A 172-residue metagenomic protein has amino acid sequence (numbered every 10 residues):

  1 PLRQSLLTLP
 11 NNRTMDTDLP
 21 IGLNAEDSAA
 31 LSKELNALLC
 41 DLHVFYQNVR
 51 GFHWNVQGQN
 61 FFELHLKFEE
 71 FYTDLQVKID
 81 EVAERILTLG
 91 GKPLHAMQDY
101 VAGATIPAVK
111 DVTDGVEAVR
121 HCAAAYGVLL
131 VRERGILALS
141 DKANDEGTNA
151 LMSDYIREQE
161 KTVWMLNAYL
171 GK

Functional and structural regions predicted by a protein language model:
P1-T14: N-terminal amphipathic/basic-hydrophobic helices that include classical n-h-c signal peptides and signal-anchor
D16-L38, G115-V119: Disorder-to-helix initiation segments
L23-A30, F45-E70, R132, I136-G147: Helix-loop segments that flank and shape redox-cofactor active sites
K33-N36, C40, L66-E69, T73 (+3 more regions): A generic "alpha-helical surface" signal
L39, Y46, H53, Y72 (+6 more regions): A structural signal for well-ordered alpha-helices, especially hydrophobic packing surfaces of coiled-coils
N60-D99: Conserved alpha-helical segments that form or flank metal/cofactor-binding pockets of metalloenzymes
F62, E69-D80, A138-I156, E160-M165: Charged, amphipathic alpha-helical segments and their flanking helix caps
D80, E84, V101-D154: Acidic/histidine-rich alpha-helical segments that form the ligand environment of transition-metal centers
